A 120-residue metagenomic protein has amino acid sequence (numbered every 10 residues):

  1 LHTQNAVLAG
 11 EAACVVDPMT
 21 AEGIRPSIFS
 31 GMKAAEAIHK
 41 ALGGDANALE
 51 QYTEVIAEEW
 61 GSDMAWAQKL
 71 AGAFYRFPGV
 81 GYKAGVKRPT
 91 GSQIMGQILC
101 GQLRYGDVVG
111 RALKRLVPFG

Functional and structural regions predicted by a protein language model:
L1-M64: Conserved mid-domain beta->alpha element of the FAD-binding
E36-G120: C-terminal helical "tail/cap" subdomain of flavin- and related membrane-associated enzymes
